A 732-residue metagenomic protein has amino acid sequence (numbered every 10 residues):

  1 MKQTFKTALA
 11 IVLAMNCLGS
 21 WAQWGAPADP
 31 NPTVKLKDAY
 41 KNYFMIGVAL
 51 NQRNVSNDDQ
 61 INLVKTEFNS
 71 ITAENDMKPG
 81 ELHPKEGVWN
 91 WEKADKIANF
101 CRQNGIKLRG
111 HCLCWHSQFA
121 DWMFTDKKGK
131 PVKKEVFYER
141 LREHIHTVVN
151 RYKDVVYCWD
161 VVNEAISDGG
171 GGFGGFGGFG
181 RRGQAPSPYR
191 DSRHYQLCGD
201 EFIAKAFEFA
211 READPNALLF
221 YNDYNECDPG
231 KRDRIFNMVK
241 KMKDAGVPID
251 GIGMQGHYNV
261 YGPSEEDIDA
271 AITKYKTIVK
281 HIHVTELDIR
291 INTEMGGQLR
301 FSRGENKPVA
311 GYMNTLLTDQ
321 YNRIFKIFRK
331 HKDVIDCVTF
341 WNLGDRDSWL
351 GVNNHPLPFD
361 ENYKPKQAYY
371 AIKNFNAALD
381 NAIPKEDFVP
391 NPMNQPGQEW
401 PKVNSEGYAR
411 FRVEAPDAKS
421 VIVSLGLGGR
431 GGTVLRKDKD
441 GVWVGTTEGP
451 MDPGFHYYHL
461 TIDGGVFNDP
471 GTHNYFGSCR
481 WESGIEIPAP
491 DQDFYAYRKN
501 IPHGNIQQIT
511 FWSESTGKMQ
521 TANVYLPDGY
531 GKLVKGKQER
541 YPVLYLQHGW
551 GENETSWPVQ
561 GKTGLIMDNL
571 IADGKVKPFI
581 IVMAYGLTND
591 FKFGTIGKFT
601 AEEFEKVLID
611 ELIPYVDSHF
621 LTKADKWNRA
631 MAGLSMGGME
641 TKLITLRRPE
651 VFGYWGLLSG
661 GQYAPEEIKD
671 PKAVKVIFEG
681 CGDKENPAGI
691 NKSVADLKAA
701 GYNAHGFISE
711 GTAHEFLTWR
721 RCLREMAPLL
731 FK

Functional and structural regions predicted by a protein language model:
M1-G25, N381-A382: Bacterial Sec-dependent N-terminal signal peptides
Q23-W24, F173-R182, R300, I383-M393 (+1 more regions): Disordered, low-complexity segments in secreted/periplasmic proteins that are enriched in proline
A26-A28, A49-D59, G80-E92, I166-D168 (+7 more regions): Acidic-and-aromatic substrate-binding clefts and catalytic sites of carbohydrate-active enzymes
D29-P32, H83, R151, D160 (+7 more regions): Aromatic-rich peripheral "rim/lid" segments of glycoside hydrolase catalytic domains that contact and position glycan
N31-V34, T66, S70-P84, E92-F220 (+3 more regions): Substrate-binding cleft and catalytic face of glycoside hydrolase catalytic domains, especially the flexible beta-alpha
P32-T33, D38-Y43, N51-R53, D58 (+1 more regions): Noncatalytic carbohydrate-binding groove/subsite architecture in carbohydrate-active enzymes
Q52-E67, E139-V148, K231-M242, I268 (+2 more regions): Short, acidic/polar
G397, N404-G431, K437-K732: Non-catalytic cap/lid and distal C-terminal segments of serine-dependent acyl enzymes
